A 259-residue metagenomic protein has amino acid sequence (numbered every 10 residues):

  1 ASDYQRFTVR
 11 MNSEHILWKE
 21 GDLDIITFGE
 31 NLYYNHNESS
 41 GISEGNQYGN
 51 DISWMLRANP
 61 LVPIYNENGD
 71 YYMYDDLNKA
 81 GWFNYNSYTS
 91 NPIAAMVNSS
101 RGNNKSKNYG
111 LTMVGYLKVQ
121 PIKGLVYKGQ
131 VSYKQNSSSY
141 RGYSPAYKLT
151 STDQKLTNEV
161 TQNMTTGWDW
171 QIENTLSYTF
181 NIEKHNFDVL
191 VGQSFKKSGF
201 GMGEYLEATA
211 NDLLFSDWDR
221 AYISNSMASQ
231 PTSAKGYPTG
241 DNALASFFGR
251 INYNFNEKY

Functional and structural regions predicted by a protein language model:
S2-E14: Short secondary-structure subsegments characteristic of cysteine-rich extracellular domains
F7, G110-L111: C-terminal, structured domain-capping segment
E14-G110, K128-S246: Surface-exposed loop/interface segments of Gram-negative outer-membrane beta-barrel transport/assembly proteins
Q120-I122, N256: Residue-level recognition of beta-strand termini and adjacent short loop/turns
L125: An active-site-proximal structural segment forming one wall of the substrate-binding cleft that immediately precedes
G249, N254-Y259: Short, intrinsically disordered, charge-balanced linker/junction segments flanking boundaries in proteins
